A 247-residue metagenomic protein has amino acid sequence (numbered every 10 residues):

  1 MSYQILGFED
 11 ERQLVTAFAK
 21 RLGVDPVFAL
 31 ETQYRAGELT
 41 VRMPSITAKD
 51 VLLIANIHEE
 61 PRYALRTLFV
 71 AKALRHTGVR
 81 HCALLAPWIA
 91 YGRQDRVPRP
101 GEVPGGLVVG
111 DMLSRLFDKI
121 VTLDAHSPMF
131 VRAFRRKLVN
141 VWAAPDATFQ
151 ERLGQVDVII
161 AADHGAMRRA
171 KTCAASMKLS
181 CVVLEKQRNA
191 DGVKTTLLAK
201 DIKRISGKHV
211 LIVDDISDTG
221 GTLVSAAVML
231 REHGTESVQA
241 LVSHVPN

Functional and structural regions predicted by a protein language model:
M1-N247: PRPP-associated nucleotide enzymes
